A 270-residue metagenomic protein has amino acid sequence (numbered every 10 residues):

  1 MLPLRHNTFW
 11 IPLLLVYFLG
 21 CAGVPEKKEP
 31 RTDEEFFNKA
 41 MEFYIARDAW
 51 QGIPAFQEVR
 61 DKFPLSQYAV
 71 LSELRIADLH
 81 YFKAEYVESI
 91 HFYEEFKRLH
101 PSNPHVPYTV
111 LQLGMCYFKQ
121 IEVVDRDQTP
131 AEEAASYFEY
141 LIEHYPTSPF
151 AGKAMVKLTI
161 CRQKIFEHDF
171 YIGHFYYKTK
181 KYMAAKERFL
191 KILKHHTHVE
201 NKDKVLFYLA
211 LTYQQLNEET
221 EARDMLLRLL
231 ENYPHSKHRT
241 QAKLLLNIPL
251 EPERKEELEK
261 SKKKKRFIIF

Functional and structural regions predicted by a protein language model:
M1-C21: Sec-dependent bacterial lipoprotein signal peptides
L2, G20-F270: Acidic, polar-rich low-complexity tracts and alpha-helical solenoid repeat scaffolds
